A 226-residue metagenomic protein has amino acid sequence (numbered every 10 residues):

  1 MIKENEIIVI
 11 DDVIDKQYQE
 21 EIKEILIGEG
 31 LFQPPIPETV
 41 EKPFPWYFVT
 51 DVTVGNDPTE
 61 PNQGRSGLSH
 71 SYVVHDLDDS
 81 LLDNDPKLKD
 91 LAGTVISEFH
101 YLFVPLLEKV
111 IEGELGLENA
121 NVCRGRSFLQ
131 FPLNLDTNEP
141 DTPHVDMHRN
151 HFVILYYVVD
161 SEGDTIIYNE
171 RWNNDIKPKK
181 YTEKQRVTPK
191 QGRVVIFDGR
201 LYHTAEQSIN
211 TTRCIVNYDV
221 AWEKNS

Functional and structural regions predicted by a protein language model:
M1-E118: Non-heme Fe(II)/2-oxoglutarate
T94-V104, E108-S226: Catalytic core of non-heme Fe(II) oxygenases with the double-stranded beta-helix
